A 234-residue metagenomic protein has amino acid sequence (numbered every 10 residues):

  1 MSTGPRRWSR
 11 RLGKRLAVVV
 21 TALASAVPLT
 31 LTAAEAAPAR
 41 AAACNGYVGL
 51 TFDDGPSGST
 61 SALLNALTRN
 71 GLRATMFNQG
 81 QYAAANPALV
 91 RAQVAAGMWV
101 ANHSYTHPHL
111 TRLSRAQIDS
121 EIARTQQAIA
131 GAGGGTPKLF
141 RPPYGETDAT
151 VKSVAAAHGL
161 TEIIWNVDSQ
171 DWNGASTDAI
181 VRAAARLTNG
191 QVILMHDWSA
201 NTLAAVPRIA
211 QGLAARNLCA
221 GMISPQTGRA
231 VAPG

Functional and structural regions predicted by a protein language model:
M1-P38: Secretory targeting and sorting signals
P38-L113, Q117-I118, R124, A128 (+1 more regions): Active-site beta->alpha N-cap acidic-glycine motif
R40-C44, A66, N70, A83-A85 (+1 more regions): C-terminal domain-boundary segment and adjacent tail
V48-F52, A74-N78, W99-S104, K138-P142 (+3 more regions): Structural recognition of the beta-strand scaffold that forms the well-ordered cores of secreted hydrolase catalytic
D54-S61, A84, R112-D119, G145-E146 (+4 more regions): Soluble non-cytosolic domains of exported or imported proteins
G55, Q79-Q81, Y105, P143-G145 (+3 more regions): Active-site beta-loop-alpha junctions enriched in small/polar residues
A62-N65, A88, A92, S120 (+5 more regions): Alpha-helical scaffolding segments of alpha/beta enzyme cores, especially the outer helices of TIM-barrel or partial
E146-L187, L218-R229: His/Asp/Glu-enriched short active-site or ligand-binding loop at hydrolase and phosphoryl-transfer sites
